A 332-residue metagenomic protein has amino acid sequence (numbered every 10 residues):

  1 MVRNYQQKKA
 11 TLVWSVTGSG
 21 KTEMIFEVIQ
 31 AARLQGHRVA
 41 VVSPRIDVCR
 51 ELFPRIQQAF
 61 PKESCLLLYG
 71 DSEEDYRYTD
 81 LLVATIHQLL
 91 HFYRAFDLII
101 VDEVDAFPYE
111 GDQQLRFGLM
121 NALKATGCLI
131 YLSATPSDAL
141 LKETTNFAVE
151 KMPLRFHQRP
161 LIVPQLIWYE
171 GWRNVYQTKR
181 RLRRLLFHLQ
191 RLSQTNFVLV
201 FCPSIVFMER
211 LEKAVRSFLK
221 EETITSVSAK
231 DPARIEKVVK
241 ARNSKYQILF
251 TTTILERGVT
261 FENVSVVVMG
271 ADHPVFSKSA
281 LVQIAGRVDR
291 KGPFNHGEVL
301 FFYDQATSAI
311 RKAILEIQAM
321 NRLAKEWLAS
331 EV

Functional and structural regions predicted by a protein language model:
T11-V13, F147-V215, L219-I224, W327-L328: Conserved interdomain linker/interface between the two RecA-like ATPase lobes of SF2 helicase motors
T17-A59: Conserved Walker A/P-loop ATP-binding site and its immediately adjacent core in helicase/helicase-like ATPase domains
H37-R45, N196-S204, V227: Conserved RecA-like ASCE P-loop NTPase motor core of nucleic-acid helicases/translocases
C49-F60, S64, V206-S228: Conserved helicase motor "Helicase C" RecA-like lobe of SF1/SF2 P-loop NTPases
E63-Y78, T223-T252: Conserved helicase ATPase core of P-loop NTP-dependent helicases/translocases
R94-G171, R180: Post-DEXD/H (motif II) to motif III coupling segment of the RecA-like Helicase ATP-binding lobe
E103-F107, D231-A233, V238, R242-N295 (+2 more regions): Conserved RecA-like helicase motor core of SF1/SF2 enzymes
L123-A139, A285-E316: Conserved segment of the helicase C-terminal RecA-like domain
